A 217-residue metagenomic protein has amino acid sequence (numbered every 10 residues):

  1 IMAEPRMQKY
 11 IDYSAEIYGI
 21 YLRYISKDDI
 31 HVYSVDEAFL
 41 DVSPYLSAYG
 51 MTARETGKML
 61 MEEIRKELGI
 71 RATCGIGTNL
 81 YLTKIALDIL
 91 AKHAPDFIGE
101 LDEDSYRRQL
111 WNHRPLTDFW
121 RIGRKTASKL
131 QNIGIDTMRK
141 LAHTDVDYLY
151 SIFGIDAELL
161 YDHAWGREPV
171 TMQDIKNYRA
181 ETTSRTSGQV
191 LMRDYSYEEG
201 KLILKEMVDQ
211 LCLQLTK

Functional and structural regions predicted by a protein language model:
I1, Q131-K217: DNA-contacting surface of Y-family translesion DNA polymerases
I1-D162, M172: Gly/Gly-Pro- and Ser/Thr-rich, intrinsically disordered tail segments characteristic of DNA damage-repair and tolerance
